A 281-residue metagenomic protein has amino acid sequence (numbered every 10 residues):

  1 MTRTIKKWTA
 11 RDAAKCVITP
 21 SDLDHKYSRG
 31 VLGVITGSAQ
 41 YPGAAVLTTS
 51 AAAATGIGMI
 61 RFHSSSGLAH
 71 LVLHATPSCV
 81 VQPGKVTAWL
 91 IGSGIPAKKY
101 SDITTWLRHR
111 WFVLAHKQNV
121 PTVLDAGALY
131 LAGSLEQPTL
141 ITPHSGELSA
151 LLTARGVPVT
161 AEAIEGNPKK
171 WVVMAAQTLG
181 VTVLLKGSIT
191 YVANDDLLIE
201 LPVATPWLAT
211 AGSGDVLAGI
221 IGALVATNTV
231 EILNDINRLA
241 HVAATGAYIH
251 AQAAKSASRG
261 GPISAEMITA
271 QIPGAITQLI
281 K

Functional and structural regions predicted by a protein language model:
M1-V123, Y130-Q137, A150-K281: Small-residue (G/A/S/T)-rich helix-start motifs and N-terminal tracts that mark the onset
P138-G146: Non-cysteine beta-strand/loop elements that form the S-adenosyl-L-methionine
